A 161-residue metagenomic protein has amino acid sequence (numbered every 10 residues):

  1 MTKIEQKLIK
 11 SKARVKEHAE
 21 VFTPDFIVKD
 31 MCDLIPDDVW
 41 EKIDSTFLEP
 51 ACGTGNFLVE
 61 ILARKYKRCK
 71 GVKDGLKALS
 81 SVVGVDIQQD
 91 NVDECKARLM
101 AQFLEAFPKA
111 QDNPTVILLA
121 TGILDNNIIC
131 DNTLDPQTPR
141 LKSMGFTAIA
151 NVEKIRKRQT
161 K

Functional and structural regions predicted by a protein language model:
T2-K161: SAM-dependent methyltransferase catalytic region
